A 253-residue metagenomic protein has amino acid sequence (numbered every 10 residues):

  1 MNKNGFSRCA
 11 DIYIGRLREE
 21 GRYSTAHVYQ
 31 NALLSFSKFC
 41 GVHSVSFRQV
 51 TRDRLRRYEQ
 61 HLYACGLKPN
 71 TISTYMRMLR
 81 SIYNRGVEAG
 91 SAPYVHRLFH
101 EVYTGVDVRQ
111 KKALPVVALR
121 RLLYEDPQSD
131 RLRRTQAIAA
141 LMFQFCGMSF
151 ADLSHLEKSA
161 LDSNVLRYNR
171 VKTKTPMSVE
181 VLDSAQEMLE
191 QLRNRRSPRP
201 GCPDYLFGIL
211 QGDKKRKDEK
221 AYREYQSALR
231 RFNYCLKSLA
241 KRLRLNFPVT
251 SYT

Functional and structural regions predicted by a protein language model:
M1: N-terminal helical hairpins
D11-S24, L33-Q110, E125: N-terminal core-binding DNA-recognition domain of tyrosine recombinases/integrases
N84-A92, M142-S163: Short, charged phosphate-coordinating catalytic segments
L98-F150, S154: Basic, Lys/Arg- and aromatic-enriched nucleic-acid-binding interface segment
A113, R170-K174, G212-D213: Catalytic-site neighborhood detector that most strongly recognizes the C-terminal catalytic loop/helix of tyrosine
H155-R193: Conserved tyrosine-mediated DNA breakage-rejoining catalytic core shared by Y-recombinases
L189-Y234: Major-groove DNA-contacting interfaces characterized by cationic-aromatic clusters
E224-Q226, R230-T253: Short, basic (Lys/Arg/His-rich) helix/loop patches that form interaction surfaces in the mid-to-C-terminal regions
